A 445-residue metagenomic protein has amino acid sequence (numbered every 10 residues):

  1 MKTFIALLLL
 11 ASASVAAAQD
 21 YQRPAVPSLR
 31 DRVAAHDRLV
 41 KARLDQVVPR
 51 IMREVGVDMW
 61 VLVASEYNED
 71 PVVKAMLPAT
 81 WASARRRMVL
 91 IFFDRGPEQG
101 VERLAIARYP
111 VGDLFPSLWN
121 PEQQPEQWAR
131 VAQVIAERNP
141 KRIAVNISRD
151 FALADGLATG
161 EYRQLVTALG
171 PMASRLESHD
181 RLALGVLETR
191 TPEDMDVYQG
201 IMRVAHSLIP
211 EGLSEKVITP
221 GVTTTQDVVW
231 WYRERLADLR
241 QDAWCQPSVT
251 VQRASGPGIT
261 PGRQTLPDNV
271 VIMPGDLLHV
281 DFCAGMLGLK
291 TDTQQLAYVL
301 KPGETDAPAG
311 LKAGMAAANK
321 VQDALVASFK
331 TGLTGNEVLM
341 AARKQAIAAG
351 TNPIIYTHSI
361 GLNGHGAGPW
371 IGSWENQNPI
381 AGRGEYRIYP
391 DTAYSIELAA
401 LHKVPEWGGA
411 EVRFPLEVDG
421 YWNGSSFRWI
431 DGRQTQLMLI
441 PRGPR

Functional and structural regions predicted by a protein language model:
M1-F4: Positively charged n-region of N-terminal signal peptides that target proteins for export
A11-S14: N-terminal signal peptide c-region/cleavage motif recognized by signal peptidases
Q19-R445: Active-site neighborhoods and metal-handling regions in enzymes and metal-associated proteins
